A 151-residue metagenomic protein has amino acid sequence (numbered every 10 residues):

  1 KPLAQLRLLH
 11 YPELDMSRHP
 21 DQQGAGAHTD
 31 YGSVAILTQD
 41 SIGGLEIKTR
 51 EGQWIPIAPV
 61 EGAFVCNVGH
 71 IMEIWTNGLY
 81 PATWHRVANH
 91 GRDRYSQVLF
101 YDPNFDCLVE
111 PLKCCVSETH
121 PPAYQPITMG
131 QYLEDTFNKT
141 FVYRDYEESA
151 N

Functional and structural regions predicted by a protein language model:
K1-N151: C-terminal flanking tails of non-heme Fe-dependent oxygenases
